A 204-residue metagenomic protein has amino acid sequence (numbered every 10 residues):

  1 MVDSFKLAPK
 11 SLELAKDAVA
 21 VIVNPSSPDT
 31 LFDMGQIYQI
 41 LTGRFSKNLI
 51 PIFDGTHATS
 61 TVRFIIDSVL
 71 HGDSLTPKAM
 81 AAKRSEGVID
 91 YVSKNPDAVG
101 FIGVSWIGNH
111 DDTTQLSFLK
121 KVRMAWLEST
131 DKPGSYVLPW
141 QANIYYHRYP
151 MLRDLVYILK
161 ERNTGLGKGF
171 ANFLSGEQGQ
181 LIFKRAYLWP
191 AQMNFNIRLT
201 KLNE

Functional and structural regions predicted by a protein language model:
M1-D17, I22-E204: Exported/periplasmic ABC-transporter solute-binding proteins
